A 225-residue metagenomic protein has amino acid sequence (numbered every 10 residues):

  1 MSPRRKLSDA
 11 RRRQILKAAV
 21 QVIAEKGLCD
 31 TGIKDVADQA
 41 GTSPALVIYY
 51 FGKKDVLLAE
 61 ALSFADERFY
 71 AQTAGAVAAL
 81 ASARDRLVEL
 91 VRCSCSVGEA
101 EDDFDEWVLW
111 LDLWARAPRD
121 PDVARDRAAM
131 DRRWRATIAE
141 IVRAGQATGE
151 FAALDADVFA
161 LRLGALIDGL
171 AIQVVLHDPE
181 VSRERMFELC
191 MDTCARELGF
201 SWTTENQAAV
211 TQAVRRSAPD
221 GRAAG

Functional and structural regions predicted by a protein language model:
S2, G52-V56, A78-S82, P118 (+1 more regions): Residues in soluble alpha-helical coiled-coils and helical-bundle/repeat scaffolds
R4, A124-A128, R132, Q146-C194 (+2 more regions): Hydrophobic/aromatic-rich alpha-helical bundle segments in the mid-to-C-terminal region
R11-V20, V36, A61-A65, F69 (+1 more regions): Generic hydrophobic, amphipathic alpha-helix propensity
Q14, V22-V56, E60: Helix-turn-helix
A18-A19, A40, G145, A160: Small-residue (primarily alanine) positions within well-ordered alpha-helices, especially packing/interaction faces
E25-C29, A79-L80, T148: Short coil/turn segments at alpha/beta junctions that flank glycine-rich nucleotide-binding fingerprints
E60, A74-W107, F159-L163, F187 (+3 more regions): Hydrophobic alpha-helical connector segments
R86, E101-A124: Amphipathic alpha-helical segments used for helix-helix packing
